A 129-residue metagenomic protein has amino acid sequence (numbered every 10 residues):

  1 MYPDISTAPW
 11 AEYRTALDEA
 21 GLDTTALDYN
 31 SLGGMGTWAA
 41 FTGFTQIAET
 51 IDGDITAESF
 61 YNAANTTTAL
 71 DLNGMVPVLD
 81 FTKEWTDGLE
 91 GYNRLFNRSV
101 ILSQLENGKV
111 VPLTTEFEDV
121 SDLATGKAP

Functional and structural regions predicted by a protein language model:
M1-W38, E116, V120-S121: Extracellular/periplasmic periplasmic-binding protein-like sensory domains
L22-G34, T45-V110: Segments of small-molecule ligand-sensing domains
A39-T45: Well-ordered alpha-helical segments within folded domains of soluble proteins
G108-P129: Extracellularly exposed regions in secreted/surface proteins, prominently low-complexity, repeat-rich
